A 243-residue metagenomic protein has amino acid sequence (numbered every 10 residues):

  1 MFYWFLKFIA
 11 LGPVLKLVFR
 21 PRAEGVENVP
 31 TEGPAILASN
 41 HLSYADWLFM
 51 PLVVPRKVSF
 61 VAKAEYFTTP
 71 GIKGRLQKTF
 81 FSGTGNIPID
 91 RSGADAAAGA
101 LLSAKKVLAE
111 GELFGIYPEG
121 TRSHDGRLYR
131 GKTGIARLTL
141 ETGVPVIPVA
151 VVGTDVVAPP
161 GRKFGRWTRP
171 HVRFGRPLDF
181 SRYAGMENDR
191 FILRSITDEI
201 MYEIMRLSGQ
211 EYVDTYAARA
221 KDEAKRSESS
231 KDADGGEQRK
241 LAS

Functional and structural regions predicted by a protein language model:
M1-V18, T69-G85, K163-R169: Alpha-helical membrane-targeting segments
F2, A98-S243: Non-catalytic C-terminal accessory region of glycerolipid acyltransferases and related lyso-lipid remodeling enzymes
I9, P21-V26, A45-W47, G74 (+2 more regions): A generic local structural motif
A10-G12, G83-R91, P118-R122: Short, basic, glycine/proline-bearing loop/turn elements
K16, V29-A94: Catalytic core of membrane glycerolipid acyltransferases/transacylases, capturing the structured, soluble-facing
K16-A23, A96-A98, T154-V156: Short gly/ser/thr-rich secondary-structure transition/capping motifs
P21-A23, N86, V172: Generic structural signal for residues in well-ordered beta-strands
V26, N40, K63, E119 (+1 more regions): Generic beta-structure capping elements
